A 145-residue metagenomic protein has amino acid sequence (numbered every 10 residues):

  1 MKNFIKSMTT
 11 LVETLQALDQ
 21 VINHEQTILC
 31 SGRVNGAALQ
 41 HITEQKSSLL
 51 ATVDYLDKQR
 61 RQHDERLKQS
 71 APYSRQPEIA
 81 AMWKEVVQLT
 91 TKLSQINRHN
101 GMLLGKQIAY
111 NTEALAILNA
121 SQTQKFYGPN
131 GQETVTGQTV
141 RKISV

Functional and structural regions predicted by a protein language model:
K2-Q69, Y73, A81: Extended, charge-rich alpha-helical scaffolding segments
I79-V145: Short terminal interaction segments
